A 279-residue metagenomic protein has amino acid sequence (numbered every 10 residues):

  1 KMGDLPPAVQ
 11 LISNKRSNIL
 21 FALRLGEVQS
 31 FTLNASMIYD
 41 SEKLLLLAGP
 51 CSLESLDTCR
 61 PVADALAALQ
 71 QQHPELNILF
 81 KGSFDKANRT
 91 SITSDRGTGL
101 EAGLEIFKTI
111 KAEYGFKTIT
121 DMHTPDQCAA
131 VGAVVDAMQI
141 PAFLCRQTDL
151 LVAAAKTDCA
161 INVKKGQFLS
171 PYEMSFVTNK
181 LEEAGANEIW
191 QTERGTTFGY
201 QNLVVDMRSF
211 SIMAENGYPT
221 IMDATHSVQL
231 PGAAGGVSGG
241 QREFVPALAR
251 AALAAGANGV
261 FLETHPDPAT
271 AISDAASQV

Functional and structural regions predicted by a protein language model:
G26-L46: N-terminal amphipathic alpha-helix/helix-capping segment at the start of soluble metabolic enzymes
L46-A48, I78-G82, T118-T120, M138-I140 (+4 more regions): Hydrophobic faces of well-ordered beta-strands that scaffold small-molecule active sites in alpha/beta enzyme cores
P50-L56, K81-T98, H265-D274: Glycine-rich, proline-tolerant flexible connector loops at the mouths of alpha/beta enzymes
E54-A65, G99-A102, G239-A247: Glycine-rich anion/phosphate-binding loops
R96-K117, A154, D158, I212-G217 (+1 more regions): Alpha-helix-loop-beta-strand connector modules within alpha/beta enzyme cores
T98-A102, P125-C128, A142-D158, L169-V177 (+1 more regions): Active-site-adjacent beta->alpha loops and helix N-cap segments on the catalytic face of soluble alpha/beta enzymes
F116-T124, D136-Q147, A160-P171, W190-R194: Catalytic beta/alpha-barrel core
N162-T264: Catalytic alpha/beta core domains of metabolic enzymes, predominantly
